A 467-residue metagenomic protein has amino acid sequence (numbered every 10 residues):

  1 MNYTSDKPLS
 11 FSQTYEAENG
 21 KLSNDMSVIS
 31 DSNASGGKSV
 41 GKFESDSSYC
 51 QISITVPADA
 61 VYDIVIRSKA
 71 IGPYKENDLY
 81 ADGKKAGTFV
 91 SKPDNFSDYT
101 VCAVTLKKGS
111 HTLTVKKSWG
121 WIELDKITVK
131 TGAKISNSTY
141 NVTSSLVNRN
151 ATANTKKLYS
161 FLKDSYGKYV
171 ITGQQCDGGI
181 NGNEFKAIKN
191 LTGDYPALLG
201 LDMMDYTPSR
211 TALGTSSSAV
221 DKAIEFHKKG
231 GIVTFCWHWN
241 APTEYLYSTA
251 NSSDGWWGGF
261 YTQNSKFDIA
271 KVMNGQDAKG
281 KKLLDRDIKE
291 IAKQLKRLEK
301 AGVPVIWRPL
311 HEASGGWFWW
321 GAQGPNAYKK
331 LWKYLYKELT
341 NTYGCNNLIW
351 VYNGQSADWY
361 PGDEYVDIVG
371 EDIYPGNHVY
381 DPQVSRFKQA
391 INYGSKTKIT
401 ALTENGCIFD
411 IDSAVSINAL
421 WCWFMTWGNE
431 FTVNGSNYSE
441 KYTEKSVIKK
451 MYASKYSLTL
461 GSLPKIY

Functional and structural regions predicted by a protein language model:
N2-T155: Extracytoplasmic
Y3-P8, K130-M204, S209, L213-S216 (+2 more regions): N-terminal module-boundary/linker segments of secreted carbohydrate-active enzymes
K157, I180-I188, S217-V220, E290-Q294 (+3 more regions): Alpha-helical scaffolding within the catalytic cores of extracellular/periplasmic polymer-degrading hydrolases
G167-Y169, D194-A197, K228-V233, K300-I306 (+4 more regions): Loop/turn elements at helix/coil->beta-strand transitions in domains of secreted/extracellular proteins
G173-Q175, R308-L310, W332-A357, K398-I408: Aromatic-lined carbohydrate-recognition surfaces of secreted/lumenal glycan-active proteins
S209, T215-Y334, N341, C345: Substrate-binding cleft of extracellular glycoside hydrolase catalytic domains
S356-H378, T426-W427: Aromatic- and acid-rich polysaccharide-binding/catalytic face of secreted or lumenal carbohydrate-active enzymes
K398-Y467: Substrate-binding cleft of secreted/luminal carbohydrate-active enzymes
